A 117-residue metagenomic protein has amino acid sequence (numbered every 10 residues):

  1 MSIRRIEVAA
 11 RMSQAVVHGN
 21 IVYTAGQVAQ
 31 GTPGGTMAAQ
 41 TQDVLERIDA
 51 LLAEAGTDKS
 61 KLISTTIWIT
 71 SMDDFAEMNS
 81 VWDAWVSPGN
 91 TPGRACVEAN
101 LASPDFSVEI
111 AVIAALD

Functional and structural regions predicted by a protein language model:
M1-I63, I69-D117: N-terminal presequence-like segments and the immediate start of the first folded domain
